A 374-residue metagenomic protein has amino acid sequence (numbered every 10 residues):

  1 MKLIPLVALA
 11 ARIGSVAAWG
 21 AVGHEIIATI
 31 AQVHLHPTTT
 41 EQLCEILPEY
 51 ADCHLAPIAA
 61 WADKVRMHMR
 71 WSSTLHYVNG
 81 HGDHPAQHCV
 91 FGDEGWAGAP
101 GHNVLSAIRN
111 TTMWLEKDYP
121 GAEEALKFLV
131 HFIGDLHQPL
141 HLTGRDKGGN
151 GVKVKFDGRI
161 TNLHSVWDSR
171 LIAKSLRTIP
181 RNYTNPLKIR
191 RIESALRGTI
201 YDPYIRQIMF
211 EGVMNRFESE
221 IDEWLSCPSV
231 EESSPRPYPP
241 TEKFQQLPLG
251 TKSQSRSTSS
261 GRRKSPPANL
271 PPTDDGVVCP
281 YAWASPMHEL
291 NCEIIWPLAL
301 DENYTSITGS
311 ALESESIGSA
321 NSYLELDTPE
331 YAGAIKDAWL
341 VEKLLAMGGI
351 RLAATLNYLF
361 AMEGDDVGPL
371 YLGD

Functional and structural regions predicted by a protein language model:
M1-A18: Fungal secretory targeting signals
A11, L136-H137: Residue-level micro-sites within transmembrane alpha helices that shape and flank functional polar/acidic positions
A17-F132, P139, T143-P329, A338-A346 (+1 more regions): N-terminal, motif-rich segments that launch catalysis or mediate targeting to/interaction with membranes, typified by
A332-G333: A short, solvent-exposed beta-edge/loop patch
